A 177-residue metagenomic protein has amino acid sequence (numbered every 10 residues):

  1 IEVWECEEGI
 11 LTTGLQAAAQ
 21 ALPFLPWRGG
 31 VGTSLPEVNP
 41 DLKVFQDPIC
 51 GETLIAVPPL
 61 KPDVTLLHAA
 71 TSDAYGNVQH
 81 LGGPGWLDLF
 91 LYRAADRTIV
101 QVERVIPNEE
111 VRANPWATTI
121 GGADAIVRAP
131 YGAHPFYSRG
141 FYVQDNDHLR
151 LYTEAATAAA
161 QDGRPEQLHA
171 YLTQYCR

Functional and structural regions predicted by a protein language model:
I1-R177: Conserved alpha/beta enzyme-core scaffold
